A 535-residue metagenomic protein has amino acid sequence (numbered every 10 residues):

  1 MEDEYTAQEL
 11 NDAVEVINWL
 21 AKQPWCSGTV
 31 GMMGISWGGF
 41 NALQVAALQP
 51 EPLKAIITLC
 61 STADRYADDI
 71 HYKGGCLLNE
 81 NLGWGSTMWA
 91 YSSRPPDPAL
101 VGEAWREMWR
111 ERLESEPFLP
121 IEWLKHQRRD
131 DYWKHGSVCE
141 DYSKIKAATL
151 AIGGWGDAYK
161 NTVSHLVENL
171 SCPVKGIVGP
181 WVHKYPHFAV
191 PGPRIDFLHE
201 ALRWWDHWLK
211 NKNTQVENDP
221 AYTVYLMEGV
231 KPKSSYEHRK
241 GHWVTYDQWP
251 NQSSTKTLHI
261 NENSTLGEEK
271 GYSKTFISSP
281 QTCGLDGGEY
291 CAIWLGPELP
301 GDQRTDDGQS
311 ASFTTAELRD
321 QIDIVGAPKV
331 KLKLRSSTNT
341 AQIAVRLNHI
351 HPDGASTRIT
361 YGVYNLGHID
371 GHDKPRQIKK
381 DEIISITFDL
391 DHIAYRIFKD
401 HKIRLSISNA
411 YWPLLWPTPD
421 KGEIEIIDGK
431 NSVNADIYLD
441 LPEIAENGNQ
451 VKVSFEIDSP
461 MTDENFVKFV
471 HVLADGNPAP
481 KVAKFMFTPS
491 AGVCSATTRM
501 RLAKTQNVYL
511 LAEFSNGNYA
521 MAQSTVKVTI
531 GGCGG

Functional and structural regions predicted by a protein language model:
E4-Q23: Alpha/beta-hydrolase active-site loop
W25-S36: Alpha/beta-hydrolase fold nucleophile elbow
G34-Q44: Glycine-rich nucleophile elbow surrounding the catalytic serine of serine-hydrolase chemistry
A47-K144: Accessory cap/linker subdomain of secreted extracellular hydrolases
I145, A151-G153: Short beta-strand/loop motif that positions the catalytic acidic residue of the alpha/beta-hydrolase fold
N161-K175, I426: Active-site-adjacent alpha-helix of alpha/beta-hydrolase-fold enzymes
H187, P191-N434: C-terminal, loop-rich substrate-recognition/catalytic regions characterized by aromatic stacking residues
Q309-S312, A435-G448: N-terminal edge beta-strand
